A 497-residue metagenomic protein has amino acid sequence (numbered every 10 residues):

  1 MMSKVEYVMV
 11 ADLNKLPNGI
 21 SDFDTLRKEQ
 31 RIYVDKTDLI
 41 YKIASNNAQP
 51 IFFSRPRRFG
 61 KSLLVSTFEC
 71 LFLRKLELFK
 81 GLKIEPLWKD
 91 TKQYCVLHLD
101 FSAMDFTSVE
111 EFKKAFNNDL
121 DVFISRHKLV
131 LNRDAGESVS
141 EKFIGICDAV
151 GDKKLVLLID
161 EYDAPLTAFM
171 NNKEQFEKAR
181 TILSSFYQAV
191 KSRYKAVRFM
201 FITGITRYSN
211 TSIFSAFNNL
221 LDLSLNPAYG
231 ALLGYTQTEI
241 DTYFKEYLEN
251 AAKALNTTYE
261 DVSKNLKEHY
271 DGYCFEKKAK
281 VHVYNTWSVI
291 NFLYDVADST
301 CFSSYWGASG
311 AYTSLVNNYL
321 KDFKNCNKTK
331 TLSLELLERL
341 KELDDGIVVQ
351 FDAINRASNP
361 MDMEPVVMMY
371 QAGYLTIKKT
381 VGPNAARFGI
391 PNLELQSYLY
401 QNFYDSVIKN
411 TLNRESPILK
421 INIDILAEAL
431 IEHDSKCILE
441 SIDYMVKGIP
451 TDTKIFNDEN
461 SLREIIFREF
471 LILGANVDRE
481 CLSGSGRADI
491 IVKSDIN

Functional and structural regions predicted by a protein language model:
M1, I496-N497: Short intrinsically disordered, low-complexity coil segments enriched in acidic
M1-N460, L473-A475: Phosphate-binding site recognition
I146-G151, E469-I496: Active-site metal-binding core of divalent-cation-utilizing nuclease and nuclease-like domains
M369, I466, I490: Hydrophobic, well-ordered secondary-structure elements that form the walls of internal hydrophobic environments
